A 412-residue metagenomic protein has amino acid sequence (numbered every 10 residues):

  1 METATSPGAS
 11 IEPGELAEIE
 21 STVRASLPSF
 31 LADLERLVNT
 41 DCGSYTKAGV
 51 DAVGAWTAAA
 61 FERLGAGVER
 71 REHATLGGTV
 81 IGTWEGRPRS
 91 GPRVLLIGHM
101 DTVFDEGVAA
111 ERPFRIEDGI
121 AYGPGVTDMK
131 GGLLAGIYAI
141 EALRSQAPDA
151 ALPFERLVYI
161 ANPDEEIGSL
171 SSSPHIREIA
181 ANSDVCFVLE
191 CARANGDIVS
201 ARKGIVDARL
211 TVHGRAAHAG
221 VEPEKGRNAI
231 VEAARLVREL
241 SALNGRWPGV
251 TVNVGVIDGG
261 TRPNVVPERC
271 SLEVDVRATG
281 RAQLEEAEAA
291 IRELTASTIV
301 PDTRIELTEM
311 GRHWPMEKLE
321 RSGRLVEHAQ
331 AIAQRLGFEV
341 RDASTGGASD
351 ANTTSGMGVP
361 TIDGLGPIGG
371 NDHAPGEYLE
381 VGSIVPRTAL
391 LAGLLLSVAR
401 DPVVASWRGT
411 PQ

Functional and structural regions predicted by a protein language model:
M1-E18, T22-A25, C42, G65 (+5 more regions): Metal-dependent amide/peptide-bond hydrolase catalytic core, centered on the "pita-bread" metallohydrolase fold
E2-P124, S145-P153, A351: Acidic/His- and Gly-rich active-site-bordering loop/insert found across diverse amide/peptide-bond hydrolases
D41, T46, D128, D164 (+1 more regions): Conserved acidic functional residues
P92-L95, G119-I120, V158, D184-F187 (+1 more regions): Structural motif
L96, I116-I167, V206-V212, P223-L243 (+3 more regions): Alpha-helical metal-binding/catalytic segments enriched in His/Glu/Asp
A109-I116, S173-S183, K203-D207, T361: A glycine- and small-aliphatic-rich helix-loop capping segment at beta-alpha/alpha-beta transitions that lines
M129-K203, G245, A399, V403-G409: Acidic/histidine-rich catalytic neighborhood of metal-dependent amide-processing enzymes
